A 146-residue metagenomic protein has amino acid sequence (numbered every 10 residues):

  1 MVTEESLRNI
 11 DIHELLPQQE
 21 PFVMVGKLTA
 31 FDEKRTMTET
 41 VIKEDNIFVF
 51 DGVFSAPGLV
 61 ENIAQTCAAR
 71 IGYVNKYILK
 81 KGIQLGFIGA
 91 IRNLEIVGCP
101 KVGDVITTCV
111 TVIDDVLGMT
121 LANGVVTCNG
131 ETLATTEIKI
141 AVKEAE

Functional and structural regions predicted by a protein language model:
V2, M37, A69, K101-D104 (+1 more regions): HotDog/MaoC-like acyl-thioester-processing domains
E5, I71-T107: Hydrophobic beta-strand-centered segment that forms part of the acyl-chain substrate-binding groove
N9-Q19: Short aromatic-glycine motifs in intrinsically disordered, low-complexity regions
Q18-M24, V102-I106: Short coil-to-beta-strand transition motifs
E20-S55: Catalytic strand-loop segment that frames the active site of acyl-thioester-processing enzymes
G26-T29, R92, V97, T111-I113 (+1 more regions): Conserved positions in beta-strands of structured domains
S55-K80: Active-site helix/loop of acyl-thioester processing domains in fatty-acid/polyketide metabolism, spanning hotdog-fold
